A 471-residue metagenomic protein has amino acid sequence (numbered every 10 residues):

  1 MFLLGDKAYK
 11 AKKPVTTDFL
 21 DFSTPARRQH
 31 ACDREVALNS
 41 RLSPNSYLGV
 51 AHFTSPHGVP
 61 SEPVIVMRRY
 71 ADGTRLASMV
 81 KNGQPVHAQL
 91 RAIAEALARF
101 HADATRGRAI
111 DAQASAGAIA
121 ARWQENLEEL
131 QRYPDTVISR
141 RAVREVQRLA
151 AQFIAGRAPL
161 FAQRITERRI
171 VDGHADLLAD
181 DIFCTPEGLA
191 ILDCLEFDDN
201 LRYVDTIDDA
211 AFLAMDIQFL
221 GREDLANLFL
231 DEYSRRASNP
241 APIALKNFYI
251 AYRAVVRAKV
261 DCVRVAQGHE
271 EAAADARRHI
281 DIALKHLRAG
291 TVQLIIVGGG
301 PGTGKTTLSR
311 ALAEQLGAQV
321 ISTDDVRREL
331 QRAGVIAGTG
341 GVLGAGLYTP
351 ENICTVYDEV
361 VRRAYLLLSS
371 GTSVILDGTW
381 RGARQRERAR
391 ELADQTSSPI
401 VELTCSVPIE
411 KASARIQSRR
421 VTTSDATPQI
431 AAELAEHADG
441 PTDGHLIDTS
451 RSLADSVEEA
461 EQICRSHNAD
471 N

Functional and structural regions predicted by a protein language model:
M1-T166, H174, A179-Y252, V256: Conserved ATP-binding subdomain of kinase catalytic cores across diverse folds
Q267-G290: N-terminal pre-Walker A segment at the start of P-loop NTPase domains
V297: Hydrophobic anchor at the beta1->P-loop junction of P-loop NTPases
K305: Conserved lysine of the Walker
L308: Hydrophobic positions on the alpha1 helix immediately C-terminal to the Walker A/P-loop
E314-T372: Conserved substrate/cofactor phosphate-moiety recognition/catalytic segment in nucleotide-dependent phosphotransferases
T396-I416: Conserved phosphate-donor/acceptor-positioning beta-strand/loop module used by diverse small-molecule
S418-N471: Small-molecule kinase domains that catalyze NTP-dependent phosphoryl transfer to phosphate-bearing small molecules
